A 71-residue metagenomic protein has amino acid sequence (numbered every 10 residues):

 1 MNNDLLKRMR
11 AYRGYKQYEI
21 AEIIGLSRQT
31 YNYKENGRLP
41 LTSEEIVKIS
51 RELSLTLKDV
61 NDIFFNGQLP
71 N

Functional and structural regions predicted by a protein language model:
M1-D4, L69-N71: Short, Lys/Arg-enriched, disordered terminal segments
N2, R13, L39-T42: Flexible coil/turn residues that form the inter-helical turn or adjacent wing/linker of helix-turn-helix
D4-I23: Short basic helix-loop element that most often maps to the first helix and adjoining turn of HTH DNA-binding modules
M9-Y12, R51, K58-N71: Short, charged recognition helix plus adjacent turn of helix-turn-helix-like nucleic-acid-binding domains
L26-P40: Recognition helix of helix-turn-helix/homeodomain-like DNA-binding domains that insert into the DNA major groove
R38-R51: Short, basic-rich loop-to-helix N-cap that marks the start of a DNA-contacting helix
